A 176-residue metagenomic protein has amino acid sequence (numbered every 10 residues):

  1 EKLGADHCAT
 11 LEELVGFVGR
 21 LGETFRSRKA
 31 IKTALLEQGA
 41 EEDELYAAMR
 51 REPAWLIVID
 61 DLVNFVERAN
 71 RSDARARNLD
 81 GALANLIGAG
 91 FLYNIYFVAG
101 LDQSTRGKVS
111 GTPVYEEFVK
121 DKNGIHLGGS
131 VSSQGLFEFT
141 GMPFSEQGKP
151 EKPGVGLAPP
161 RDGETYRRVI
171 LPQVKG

Functional and structural regions predicted by a protein language model:
E1-L3, G107-G176: Phosphate-binding and hydrolysis-coupling loops of NTP-dependent motor/remodeling domains
E1-Q38, A47-K122, H126-S132: P-loop NTPase catalytic phosphate-binding loop
